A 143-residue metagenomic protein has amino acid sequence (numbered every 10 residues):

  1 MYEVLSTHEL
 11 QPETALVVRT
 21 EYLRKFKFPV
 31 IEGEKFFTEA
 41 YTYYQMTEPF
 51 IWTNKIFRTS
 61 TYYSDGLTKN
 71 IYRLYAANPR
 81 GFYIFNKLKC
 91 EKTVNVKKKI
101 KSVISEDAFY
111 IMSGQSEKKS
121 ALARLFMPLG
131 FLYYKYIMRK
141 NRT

Functional and structural regions predicted by a protein language model:
M1, N95-V96: Intrinsic-disorder/low-complexity, polar/charged segments
M1-N70: Conserved nucleotide-sugar donor-binding catalytic segment
I56-Y63, N70-N95: Catalytic core of nucleotide-sugar-dependent glycosyltransferases
N78, I104-S105, F126-M127: Short, solvent-exposed helix-helix connector turns and helix-capping sites enriched in acidic/polar residues
L88-E91, A108-M112: Short basic/hydrophobic patches in alpha-helices and adjacent helix-turn junctions that form amphipathic surface motifs
K99-D107: Structural register within alpha-helical repeat arrays
Y110-T143: Membrane-interface aromatic/basic loop that binds lipid-linked glycans or pyrophosphate carriers, typified by
